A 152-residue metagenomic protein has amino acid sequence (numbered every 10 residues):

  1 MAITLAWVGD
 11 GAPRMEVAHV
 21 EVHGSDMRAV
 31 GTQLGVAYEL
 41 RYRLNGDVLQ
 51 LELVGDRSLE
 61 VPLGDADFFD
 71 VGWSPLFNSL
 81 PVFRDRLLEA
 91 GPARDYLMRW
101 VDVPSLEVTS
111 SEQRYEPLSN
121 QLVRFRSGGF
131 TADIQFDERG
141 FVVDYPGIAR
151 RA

Functional and structural regions predicted by a protein language model:
M1-E39, L87, R99-V103, Y145: N-terminal cleavable signal peptides for secretion/export
A2, D10-A12, E52-N120: Solvent-exposed helix/loop surface patches that form functional interfaces
V17-V20, L40-Y42, E112-Y115, T131-I134: Hydrophobic/aromatic beta-strand elements that line small-molecule binding cavities or substrate pockets in beta-rich
E21-M27, R43-V48, L118-N120, F136-F141: Short, solvent-exposed coil/turn segments at beta-strand boundaries
M27-L63: Hydrophobic/aromatic-rich structural module bridging two neighboring secondary-structure elements via a short loop
V30, E52-V54, R124-R126, Q135 (+1 more regions): Beta-strand residues in well-ordered beta-sheet regions across diverse protein folds
L118, V123-G128: Short, active-site-adjacent segments that bind or coordinate small-molecule cofactors and metal centers
G128-A152: C-terminal structured interaction module
